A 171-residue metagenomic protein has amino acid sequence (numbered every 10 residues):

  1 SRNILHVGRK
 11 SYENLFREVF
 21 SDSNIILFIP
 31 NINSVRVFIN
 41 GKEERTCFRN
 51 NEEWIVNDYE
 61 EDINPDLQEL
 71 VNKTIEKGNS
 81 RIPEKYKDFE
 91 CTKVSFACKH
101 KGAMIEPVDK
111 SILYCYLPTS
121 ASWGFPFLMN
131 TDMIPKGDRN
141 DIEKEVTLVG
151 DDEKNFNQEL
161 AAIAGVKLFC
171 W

Functional and structural regions predicted by a protein language model:
S1-W171: GHKL/Bergerat-fold ATPase module
